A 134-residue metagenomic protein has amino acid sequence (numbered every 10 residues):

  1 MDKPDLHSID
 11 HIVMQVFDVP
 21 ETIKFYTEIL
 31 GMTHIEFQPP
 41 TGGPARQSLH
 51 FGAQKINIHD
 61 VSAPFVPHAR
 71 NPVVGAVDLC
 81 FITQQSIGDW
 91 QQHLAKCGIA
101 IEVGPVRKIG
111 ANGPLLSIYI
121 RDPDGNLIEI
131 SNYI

Functional and structural regions predicted by a protein language model:
M1-D5, Q91-I134: Vicinal oxygen chelate
M1-E21, V77-L79, I134: N-terminal beta-strand motif that seeds the catalytic metal site of vicinal oxygen chelate
D10, L30, A45, G52-Q54 (+2 more regions): A generic structural signal for short beta-strands and their flanking turns/coil linkers
M14-S62: Core segments of cupin and vicinal oxygen chelate
E21, S86-Q91: Short, conserved charged micro-motifs
E36, A63-H68, V103-G104, K108-A111: A short, acidic/glycine-rich surface segment
A45-Q47, V77, P114-I118: Short beta-strand micro-motifs in enzyme catalytic cores
H59, V66-I82: Helix-adjacent hinge/juxtasegments
